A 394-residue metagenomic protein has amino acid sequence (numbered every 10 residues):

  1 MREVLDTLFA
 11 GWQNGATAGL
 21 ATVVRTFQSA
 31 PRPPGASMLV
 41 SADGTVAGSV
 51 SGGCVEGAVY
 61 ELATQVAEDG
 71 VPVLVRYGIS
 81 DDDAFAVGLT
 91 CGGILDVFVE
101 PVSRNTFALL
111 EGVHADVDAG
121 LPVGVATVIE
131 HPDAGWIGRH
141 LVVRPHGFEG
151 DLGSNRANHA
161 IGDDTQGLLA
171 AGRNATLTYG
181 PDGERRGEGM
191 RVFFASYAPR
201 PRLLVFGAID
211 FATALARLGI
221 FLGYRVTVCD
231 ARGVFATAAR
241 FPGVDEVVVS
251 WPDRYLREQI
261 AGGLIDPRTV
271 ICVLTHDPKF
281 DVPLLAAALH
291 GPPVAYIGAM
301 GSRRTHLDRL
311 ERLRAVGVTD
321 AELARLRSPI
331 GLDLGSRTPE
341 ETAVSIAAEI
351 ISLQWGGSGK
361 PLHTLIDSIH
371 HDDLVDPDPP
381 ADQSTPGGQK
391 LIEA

Functional and structural regions predicted by a protein language model:
M1-A231, F235-V244, V248, G263-T269 (+2 more regions): Segments forming oxygen-rich coordination pockets for charged ligands
E56-G57, G233-T237, Y255-L256, S302-L307: Short gly/pro/ser/thr-enriched loop/turn and capping motifs at secondary-structure boundaries
V97, V294, A299-A394: Adenosine-phosphate binding glycine-rich loop
A216-L218, R240-F241, A261, P283-A287 (+1 more regions): Short amphipathic alpha-helical segments
T227-D230, V270-L313: ADP-ribose/adenylate-binding Rossmann-like module
E246-L256, D320: N-terminal glycine-rich dinucleotide-binding loop that anchors FAD/FMN and/or NAD(P) in oxidoreductases
D253-D266: Short amphipathic alpha-helix with an adjacent loop that forms part of the alpha/beta core around
